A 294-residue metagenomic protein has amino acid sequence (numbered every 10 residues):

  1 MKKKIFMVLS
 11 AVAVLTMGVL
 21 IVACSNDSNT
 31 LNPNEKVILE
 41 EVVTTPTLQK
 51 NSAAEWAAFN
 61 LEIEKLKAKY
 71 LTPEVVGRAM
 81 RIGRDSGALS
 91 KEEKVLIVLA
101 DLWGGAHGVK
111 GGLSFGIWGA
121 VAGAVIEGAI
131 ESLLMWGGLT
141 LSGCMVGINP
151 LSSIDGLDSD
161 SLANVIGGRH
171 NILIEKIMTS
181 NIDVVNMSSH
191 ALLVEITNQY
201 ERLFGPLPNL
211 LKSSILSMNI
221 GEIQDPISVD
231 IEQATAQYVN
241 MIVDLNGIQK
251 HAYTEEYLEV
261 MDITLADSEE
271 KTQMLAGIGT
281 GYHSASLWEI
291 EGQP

Functional and structural regions predicted by a protein language model:
M1-A11: Bacterial N-terminal signal peptides that target proteins for export
F6-V8, I97-V98, M135, V260: Short amphipathic alpha-helical "recognition" segments used for binding
S10-G18: Hydrophobic helical h-region of N-terminal Sec-dependent signal peptides in bacterial secretory/periplasmic proteins
V14, N26-E92, M145-P294: Acidic/polar, low-complexity intrinsically disordered N-terminal segments immediately downstream of a Sec signal
V19-A23: C-terminal motif of bacterial Sec signal peptides marking the signal peptidase cleavage site
D85-P150: Hydrophobic, gly/ala-rich membrane-insertion helices/peptides used by toxins and envelope proteins
